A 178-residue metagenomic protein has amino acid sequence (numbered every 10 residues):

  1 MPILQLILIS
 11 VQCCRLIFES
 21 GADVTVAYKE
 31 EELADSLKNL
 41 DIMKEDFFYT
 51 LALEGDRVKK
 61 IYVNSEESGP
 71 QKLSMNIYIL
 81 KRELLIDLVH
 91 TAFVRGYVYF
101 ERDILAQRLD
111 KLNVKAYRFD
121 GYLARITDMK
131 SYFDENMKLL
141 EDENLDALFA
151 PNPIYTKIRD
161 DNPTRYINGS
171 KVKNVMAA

Functional and structural regions predicted by a protein language model:
M1, I79, I126: Conserved residues at beta->alpha junctions
M1-P2, S10: Short acidic donor-binding/metal-coordinating loop in glycosyltransferase active sites
P2-L4, I104: Short, glycine/charge-rich beta-strand/loop segments that flank catalytic centers and engage negatively charged groups
Q5-L6, A124: Glycine-/small-residue-rich active-site loops that bind phosphorylated ligands and cofactors
I7-L85, A92: Conserved core of the sugar-phosphate nucleotidyltransferase
E83, T91-A178: Left-handed beta-helix
